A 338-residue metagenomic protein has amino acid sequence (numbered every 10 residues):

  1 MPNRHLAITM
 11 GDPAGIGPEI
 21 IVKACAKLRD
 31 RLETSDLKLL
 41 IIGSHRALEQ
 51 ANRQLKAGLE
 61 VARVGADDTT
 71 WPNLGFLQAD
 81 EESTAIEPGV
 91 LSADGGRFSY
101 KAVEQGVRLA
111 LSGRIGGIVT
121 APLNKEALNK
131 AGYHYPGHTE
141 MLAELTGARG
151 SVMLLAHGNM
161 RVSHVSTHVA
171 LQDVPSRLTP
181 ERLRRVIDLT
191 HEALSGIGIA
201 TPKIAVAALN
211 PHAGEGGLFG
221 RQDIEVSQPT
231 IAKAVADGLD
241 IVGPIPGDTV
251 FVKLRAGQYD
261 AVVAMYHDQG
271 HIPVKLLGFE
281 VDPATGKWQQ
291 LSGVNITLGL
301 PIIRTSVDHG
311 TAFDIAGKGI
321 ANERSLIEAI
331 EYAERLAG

Functional and structural regions predicted by a protein language model:
M1-H138, E181-A205, L209-M265, Q269-N295 (+1 more regions): Contiguous, glycine/small-aliphatic-enriched amphipathic segments in soluble metabolic enzymes
M141: Acidic, PIN/NYN-like endoribonuclease modules and their adjacent C-terminal/linker elements
L145-M160, T297-A312: Short, flexible loop segments at boundaries between secondary-structure elements
L155-R177, E181-R185: Ligand-binding beta-strand-loop-alpha-helix segment within the catalytic cores of soluble metabolic enzymes
